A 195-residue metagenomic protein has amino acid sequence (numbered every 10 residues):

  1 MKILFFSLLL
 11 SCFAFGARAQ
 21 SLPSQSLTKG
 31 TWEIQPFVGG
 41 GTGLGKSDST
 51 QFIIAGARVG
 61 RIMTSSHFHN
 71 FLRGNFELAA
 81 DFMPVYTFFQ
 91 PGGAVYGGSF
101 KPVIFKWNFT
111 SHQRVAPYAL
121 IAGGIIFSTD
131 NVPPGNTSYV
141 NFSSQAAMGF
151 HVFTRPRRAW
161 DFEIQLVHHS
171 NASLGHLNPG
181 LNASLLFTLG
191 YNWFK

Functional and structural regions predicted by a protein language model:
M1-T28, K195: Cleavable N-terminal export/targeting peptides
Q20-T31, T64-F76, T110-A116, T154-W160: Short loop/turn motifs that connect adjacent beta-strands in outer-membrane beta-barrel proteins
Q25, G60-I62, H69, K106-N108 (+2 more regions): Transmembrane beta-barrel domains of outer membrane proteins
S26-T28, S47-F52, G92-G97, G135-V140 (+1 more regions): Replace "Gram-negative outer membrane beta-barrel proteins" with "bacterial and organellar outer membrane beta-barrel
W32-P36, G74-F82, P117-G123, S144 (+2 more regions): Transmembrane beta-strands of outer-membrane beta-barrel proteins
V38-L44, R61, F82-F88, G123-T129 (+3 more regions): Transmembrane beta-strands of outer-membrane beta-barrel pores
G45-S47, F68, F89-G92, S128-V132 (+1 more regions): Outer-membrane beta-barrel proteins
A57, L181-K195: Outer-membrane beta-barrel "beta-signal"
